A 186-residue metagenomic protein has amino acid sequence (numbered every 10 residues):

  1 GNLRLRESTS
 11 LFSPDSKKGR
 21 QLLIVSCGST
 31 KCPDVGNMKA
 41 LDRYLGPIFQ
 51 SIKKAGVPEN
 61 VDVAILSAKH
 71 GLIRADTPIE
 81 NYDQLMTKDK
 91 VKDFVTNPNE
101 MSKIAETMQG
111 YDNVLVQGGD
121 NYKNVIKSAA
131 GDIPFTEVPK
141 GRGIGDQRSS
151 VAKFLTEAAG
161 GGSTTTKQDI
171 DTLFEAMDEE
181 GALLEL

Functional and structural regions predicted by a protein language model:
N2-E185: Peripheral peptide segments
